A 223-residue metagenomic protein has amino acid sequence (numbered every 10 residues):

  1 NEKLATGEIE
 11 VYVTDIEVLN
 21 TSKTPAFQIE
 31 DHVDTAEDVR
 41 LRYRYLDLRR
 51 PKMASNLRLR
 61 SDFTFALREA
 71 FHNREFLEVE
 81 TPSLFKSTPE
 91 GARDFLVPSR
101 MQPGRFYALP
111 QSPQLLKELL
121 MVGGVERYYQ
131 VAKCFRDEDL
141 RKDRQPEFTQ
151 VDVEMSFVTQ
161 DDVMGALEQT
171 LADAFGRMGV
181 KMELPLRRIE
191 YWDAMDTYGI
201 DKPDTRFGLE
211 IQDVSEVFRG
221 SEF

Functional and structural regions predicted by a protein language model:
N1-F223: Class II aminoacyl-tRNA synthetase catalytic cores and aaRS-like
